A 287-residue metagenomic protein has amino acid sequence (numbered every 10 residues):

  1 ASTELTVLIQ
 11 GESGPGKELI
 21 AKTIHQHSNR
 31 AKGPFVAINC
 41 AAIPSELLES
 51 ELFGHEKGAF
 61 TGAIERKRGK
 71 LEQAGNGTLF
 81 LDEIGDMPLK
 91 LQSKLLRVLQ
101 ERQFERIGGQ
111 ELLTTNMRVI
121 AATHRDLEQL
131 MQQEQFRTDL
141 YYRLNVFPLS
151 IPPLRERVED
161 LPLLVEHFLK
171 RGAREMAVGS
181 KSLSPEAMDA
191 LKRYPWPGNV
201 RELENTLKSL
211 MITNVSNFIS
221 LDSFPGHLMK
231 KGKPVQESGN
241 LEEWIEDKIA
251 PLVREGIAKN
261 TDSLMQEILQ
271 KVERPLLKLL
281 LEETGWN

Functional and structural regions predicted by a protein language model:
A1-G62, E72-P88, P153-V158, T206: Conserved post-Walker A coupling segment in P-loop NTPases
A1-S2, V7, S28-G33, G69 (+6 more regions): Nucleotide-binding/hydrolysis machinery
A21, A41, A74, A121-A122 (+2 more regions): Small-residue (primarily alanine) positions within well-ordered alpha-helices, especially packing/interaction faces
A21-H25, L99, L281: A conserved amphipathic alpha-helix that caps or lines the catalytic cleft of carbohydrate- and lipid-modifying enzymes
G58-E65, E101-R106, Q129, I257-A258: Short gly/ser/thr-rich secondary-structure transition/capping motifs
E83, A121-D126: A short beta-strand-to-loop transition that corresponds to the Sensor-1 phosphate-sensing loop of AAA+ P-loop ATPases
E243-N287: Bacterial C-terminal helix-turn-helix
